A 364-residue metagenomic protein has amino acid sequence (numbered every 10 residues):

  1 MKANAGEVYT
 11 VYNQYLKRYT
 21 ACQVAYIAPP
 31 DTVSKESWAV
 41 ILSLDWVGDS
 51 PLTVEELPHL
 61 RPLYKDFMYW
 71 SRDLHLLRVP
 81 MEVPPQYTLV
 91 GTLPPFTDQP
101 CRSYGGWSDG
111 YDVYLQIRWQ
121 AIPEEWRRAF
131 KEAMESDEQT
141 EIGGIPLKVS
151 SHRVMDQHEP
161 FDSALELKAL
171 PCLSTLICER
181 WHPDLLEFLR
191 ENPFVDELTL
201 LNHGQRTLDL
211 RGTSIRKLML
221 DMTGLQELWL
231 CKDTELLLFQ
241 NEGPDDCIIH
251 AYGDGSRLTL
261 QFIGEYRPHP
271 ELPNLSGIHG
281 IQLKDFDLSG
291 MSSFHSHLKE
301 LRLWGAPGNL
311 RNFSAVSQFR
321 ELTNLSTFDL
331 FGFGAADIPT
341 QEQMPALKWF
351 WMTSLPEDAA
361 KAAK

Functional and structural regions predicted by a protein language model:
M1-N13: Short coil-to-beta transition motif at edge beta-strands of beta-rich domains
N13-Y15, G305: Non-cytosolic beta-sheet module surface loops
R18-P29: Short beta-strand-centered aromatic/proline hotspots
P30-S43: Short, solvent-exposed secondary-structure boundary/capping segments
V47-A129: Intrinsically disordered, low-complexity, charged/polar segments
T92-L173, C178-R180, L185-L186, N192-P193: A eukaryote-biased signal for long
L147-L165, C172-L288, S293, H297-A315 (+2 more regions): Concave beta-strand-loop units of leucine-rich repeat
